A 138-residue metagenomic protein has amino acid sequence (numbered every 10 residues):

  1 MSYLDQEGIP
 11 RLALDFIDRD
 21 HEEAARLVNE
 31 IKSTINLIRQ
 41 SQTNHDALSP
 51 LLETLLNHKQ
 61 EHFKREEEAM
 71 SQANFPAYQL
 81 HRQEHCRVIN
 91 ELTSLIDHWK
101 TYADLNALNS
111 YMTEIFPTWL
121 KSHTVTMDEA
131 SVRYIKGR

Functional and structural regions predicted by a protein language model:
M1-R138: Small-residue-biased structural context
